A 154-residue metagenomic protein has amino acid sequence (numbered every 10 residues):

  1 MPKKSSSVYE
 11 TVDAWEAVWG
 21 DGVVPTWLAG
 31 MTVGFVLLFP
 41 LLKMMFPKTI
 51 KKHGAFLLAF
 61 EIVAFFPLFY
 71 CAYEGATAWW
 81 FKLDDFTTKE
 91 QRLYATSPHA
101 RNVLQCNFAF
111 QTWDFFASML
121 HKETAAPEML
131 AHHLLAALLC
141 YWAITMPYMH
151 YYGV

Functional and structural regions predicted by a protein language model:
M1-V154: Membrane-helix and juxtamembrane interface regions of eukaryotic multi-pass membrane proteins
